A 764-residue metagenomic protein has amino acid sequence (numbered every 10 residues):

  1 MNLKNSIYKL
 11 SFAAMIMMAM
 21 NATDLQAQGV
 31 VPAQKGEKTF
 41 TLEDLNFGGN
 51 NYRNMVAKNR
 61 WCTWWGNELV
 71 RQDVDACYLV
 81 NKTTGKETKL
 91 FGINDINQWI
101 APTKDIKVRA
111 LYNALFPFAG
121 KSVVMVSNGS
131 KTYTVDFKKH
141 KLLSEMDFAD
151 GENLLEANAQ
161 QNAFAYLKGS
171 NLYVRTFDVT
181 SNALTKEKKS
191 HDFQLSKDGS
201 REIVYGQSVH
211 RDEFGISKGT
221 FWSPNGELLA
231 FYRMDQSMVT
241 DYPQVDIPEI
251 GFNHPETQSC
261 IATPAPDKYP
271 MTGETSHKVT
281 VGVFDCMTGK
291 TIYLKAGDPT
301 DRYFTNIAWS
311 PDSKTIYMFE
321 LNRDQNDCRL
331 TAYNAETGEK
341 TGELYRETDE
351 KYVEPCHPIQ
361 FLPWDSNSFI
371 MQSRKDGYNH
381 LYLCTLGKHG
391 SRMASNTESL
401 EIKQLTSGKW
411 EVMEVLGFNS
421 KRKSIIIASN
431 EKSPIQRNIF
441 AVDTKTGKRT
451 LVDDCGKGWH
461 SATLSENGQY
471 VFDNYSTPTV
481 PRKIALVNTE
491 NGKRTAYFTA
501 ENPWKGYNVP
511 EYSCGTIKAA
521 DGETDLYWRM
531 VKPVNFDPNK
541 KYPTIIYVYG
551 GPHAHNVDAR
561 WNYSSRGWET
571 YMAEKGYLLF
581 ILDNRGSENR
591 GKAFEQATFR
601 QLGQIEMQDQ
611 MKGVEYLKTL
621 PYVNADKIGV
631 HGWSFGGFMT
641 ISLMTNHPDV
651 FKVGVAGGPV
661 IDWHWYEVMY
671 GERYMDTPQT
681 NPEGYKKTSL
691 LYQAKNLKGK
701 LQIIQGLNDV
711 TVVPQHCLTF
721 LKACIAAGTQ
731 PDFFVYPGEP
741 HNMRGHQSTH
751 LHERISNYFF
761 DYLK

Functional and structural regions predicted by a protein language model:
M1-F12, T23: Bacterial N-terminal signal peptides that target proteins for export
K9, A27-S461, Q469-Y470, P478-V480 (+1 more regions): Beta-propeller folds
A13-I16, L701: Short N-terminal alpha-helical targeting/association segments
M17-Q26: C-terminal segment of classical bacterial N-terminal signal peptides
A22, E152, P552-H555: A structural preference for long, well-packed, hydrophobic secondary-structure segments
D241, A308, S313, H460-K764: Serine-hydrolase catalytic core recognition
